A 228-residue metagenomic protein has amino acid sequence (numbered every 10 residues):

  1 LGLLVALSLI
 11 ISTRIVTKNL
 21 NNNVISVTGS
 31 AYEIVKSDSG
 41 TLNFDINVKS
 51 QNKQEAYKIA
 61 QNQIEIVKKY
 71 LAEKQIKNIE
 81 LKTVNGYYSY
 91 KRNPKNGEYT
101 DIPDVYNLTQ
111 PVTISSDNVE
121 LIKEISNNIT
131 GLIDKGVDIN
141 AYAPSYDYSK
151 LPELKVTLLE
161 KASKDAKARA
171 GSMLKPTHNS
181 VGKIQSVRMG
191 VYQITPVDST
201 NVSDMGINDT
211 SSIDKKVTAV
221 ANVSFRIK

Functional and structural regions predicted by a protein language model:
L1-K228: Short, charge-dense linear interaction motifs
